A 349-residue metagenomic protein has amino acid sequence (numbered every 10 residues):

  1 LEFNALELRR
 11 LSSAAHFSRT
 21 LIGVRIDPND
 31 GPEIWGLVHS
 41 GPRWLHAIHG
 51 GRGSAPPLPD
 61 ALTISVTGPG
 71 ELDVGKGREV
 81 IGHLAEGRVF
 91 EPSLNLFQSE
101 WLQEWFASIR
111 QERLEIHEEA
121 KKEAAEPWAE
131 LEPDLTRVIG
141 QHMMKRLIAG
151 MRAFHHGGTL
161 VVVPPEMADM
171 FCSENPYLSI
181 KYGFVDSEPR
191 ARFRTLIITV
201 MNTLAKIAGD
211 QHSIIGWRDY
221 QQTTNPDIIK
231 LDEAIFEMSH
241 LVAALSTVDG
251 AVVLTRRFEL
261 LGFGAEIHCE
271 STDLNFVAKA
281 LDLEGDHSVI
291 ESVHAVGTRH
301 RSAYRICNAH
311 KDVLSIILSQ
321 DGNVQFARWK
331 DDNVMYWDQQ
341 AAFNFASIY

Functional and structural regions predicted by a protein language model:
L1-Y349: Divalent-cation
